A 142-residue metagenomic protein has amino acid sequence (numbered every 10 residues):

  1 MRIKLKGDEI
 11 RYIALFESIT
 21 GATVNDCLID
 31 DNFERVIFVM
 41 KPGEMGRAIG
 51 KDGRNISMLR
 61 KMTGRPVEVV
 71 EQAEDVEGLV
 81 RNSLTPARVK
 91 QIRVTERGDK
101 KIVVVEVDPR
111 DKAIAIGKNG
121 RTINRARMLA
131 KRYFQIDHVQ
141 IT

Functional and structural regions predicted by a protein language model:
M1-T142: RNA-contacting regions in translation and RNA-metabolism proteins, encompassing KH/S1 modules where present
